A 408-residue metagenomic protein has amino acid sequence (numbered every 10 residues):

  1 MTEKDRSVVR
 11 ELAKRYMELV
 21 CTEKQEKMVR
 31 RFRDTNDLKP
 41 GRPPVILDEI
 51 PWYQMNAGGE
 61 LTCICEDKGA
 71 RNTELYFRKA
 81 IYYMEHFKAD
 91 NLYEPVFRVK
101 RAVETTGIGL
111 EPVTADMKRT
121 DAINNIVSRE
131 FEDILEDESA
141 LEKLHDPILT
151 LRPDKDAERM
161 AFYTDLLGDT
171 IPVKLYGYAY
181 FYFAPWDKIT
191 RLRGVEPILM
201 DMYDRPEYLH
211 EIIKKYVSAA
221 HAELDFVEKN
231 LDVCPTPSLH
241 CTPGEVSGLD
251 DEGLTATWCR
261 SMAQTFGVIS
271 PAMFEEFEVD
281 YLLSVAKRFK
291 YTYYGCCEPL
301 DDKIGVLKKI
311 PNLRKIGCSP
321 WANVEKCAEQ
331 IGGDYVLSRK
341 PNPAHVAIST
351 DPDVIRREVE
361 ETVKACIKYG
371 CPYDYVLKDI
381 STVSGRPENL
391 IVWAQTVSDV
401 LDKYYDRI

Functional and structural regions predicted by a protein language model:
M1-T22, F87-A89, V103-I134: Extracytoplasmic/secretory soluble proteins
M1-W52, A57-T62, E66, L92 (+2 more regions): Active-site loop segments of alpha/beta catalytic cores
T62-V113: Membrane helical hairpin/interfacial module
T120-A161: A gly/proline- and charged-residue-enriched helix-loop-helix capping module
